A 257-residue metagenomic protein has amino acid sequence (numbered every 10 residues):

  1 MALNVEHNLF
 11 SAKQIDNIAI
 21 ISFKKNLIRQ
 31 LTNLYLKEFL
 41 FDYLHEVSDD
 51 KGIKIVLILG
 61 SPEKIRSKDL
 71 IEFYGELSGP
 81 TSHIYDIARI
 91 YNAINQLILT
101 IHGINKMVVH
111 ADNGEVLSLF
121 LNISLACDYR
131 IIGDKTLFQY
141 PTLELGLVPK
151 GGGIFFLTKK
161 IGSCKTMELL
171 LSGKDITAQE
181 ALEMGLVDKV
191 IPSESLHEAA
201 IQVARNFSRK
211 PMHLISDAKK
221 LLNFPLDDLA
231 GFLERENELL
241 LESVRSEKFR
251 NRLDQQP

Functional and structural regions predicted by a protein language model:
M1-L59: Conserved CoA-thioester-binding segment of acyl-CoA-metabolizing enzymes
I58, I123-L125, A181, A200 (+1 more regions): Hydrophobic/aromatic residues within transmembrane alpha-helices of multi-pass small-molecule transporters
G60-I94: Glycine- (often His-adjacent) and acidic-residue-rich active-site loop that binds/positions the CoA thioester
A93-L145: Glycine-rich beta-to-alpha active-site loop
S118, K174-E180: Acidic, divalent-metal-coordinating active-site segment for phosphoryl/phosphodiester hydrolysis, typified by short
Y129, E168, S172-K174, K189: Well-ordered beta-strand positions
I131-T136, V187-R235: C-terminal long alpha-helix characteristic of the crotonase
I154-C164: Hydrophobic, secondary-structure "cap" segments at the distal end of domains
